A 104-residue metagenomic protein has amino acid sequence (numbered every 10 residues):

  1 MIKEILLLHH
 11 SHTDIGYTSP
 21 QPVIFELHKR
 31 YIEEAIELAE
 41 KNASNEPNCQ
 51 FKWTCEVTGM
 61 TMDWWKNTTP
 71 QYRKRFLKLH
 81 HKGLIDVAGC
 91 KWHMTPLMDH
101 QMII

Functional and structural regions predicted by a protein language model:
M1-I104: Carbohydrate-active enzymes and regulators
